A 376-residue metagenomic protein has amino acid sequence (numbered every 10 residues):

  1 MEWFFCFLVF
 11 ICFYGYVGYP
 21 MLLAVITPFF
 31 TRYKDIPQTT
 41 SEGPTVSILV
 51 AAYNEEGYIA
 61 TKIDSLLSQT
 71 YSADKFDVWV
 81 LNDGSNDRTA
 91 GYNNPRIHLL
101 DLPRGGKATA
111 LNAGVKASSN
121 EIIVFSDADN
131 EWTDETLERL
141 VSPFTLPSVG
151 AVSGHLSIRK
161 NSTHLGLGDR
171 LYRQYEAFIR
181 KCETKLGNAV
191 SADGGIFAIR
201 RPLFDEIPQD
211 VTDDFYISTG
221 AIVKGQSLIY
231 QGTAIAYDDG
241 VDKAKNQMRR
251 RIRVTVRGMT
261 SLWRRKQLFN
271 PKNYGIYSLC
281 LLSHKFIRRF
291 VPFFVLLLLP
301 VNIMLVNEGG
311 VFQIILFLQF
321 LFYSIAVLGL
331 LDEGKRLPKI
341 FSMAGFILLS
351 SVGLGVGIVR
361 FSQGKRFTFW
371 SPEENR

Functional and structural regions predicted by a protein language model:
M1-T39: N-terminal membrane-anchoring/stem segments of glycan-assembly enzymes
V25, F30, T40, D238 (+1 more regions): Membrane-embedded multi-pass helical conduit in multi-pass membrane proteins, especially envelope-biosynthetic
P44-S47, D77, Y216: Cell-envelope/extracellular polymer assembly enzymes that use nucleotide-activated donors
S47, S65, S72, W79-A90 (+2 more regions): A conserved acidic beta->alpha catalytic loop
G57-T61, K75, S85-N94, E135: Acidic helix N-cap motif at the loop->helix transition within catalytic regions of sugar-transfer enzymes
P103, T109-A110, S126, D134-V211 (+1 more regions): Long helical/loop segments within the catalytic core of UDP-sugar-dependent glycosyltransferases, especially the large
I123: Short aromatic/hydrophobic "clamp" motif used to bind/position activated sugar donors
F144-S162, G166-Y175, Q209, D213 (+3 more regions): Catalytic donor/gating beta->alpha subdomain of glycosyltransferases that bind UDP-sugars
